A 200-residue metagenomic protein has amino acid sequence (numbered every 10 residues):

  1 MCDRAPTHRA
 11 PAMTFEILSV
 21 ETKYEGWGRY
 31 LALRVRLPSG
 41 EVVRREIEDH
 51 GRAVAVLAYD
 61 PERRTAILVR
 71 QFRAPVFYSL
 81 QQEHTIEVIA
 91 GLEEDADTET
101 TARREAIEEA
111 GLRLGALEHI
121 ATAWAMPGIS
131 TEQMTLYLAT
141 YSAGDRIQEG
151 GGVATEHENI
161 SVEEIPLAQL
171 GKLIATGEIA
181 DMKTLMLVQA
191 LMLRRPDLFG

Functional and structural regions predicted by a protein language model:
A10-S19, Q82-H84, H119, P127-I129 (+1 more regions): Nudix hydrolase/Nudix homology domain
E21-R63, F77: Acidic, metal-coordinating catalytic segment for phosphate/diphosphate chemistry, firing primarily on the Nudix
L31-S39, M126-Q148: Active-site-adjacent beta-strand/loop module that shapes the phosphate/pyrophosphate-binding cleft
V35, A58, L68, L138-A139 (+1 more regions): Conserved hydrophobic "DFG−1" position in protein kinase catalytic cores
R45-E48, L57, T65-R104, R146 (+2 more regions): Conserved Nudix-box catalytic region and its N-terminal flanking loop in Nudix hydrolases and closely related
P61, L92-E93, L114, Y141-S142: Hydrophobic pocket-lining residues within nucleotide cofactor-binding pockets
E99-T100, A110-I120, Q133: Short, structured loop/turn "capping" segments at alpha-beta junctions
